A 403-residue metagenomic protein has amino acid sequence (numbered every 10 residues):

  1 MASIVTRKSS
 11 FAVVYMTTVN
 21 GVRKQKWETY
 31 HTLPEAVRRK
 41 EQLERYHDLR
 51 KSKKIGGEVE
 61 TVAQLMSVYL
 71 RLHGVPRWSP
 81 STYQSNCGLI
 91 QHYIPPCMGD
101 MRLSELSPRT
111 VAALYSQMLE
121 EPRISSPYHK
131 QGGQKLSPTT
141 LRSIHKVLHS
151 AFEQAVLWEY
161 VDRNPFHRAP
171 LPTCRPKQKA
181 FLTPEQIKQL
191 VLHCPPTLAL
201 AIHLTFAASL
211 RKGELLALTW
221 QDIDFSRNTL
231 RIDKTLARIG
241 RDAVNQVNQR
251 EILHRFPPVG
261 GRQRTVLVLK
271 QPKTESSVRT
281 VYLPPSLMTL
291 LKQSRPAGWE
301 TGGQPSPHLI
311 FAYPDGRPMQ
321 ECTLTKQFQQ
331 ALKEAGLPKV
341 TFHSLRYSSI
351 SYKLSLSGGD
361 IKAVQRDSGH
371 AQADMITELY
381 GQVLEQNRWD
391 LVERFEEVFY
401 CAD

Functional and structural regions predicted by a protein language model:
M1-H31, K234-L236, G240-Q263: Short, Arg/Lys-rich segments that mark the N-terminal edge of DNA/RNA- and chromatin-recognition modules
S3, L70-Y160, R317-T323, P338-S344 (+1 more regions): N-terminal core-binding DNA-recognition domain of tyrosine site-specific recombinases/integrases
V5-F11, T17-A113, S294, G298-S306 (+1 more regions): N-terminal DNA-binding module of tyrosine recombinases/phage integrases
V14, S137, G261-V268, T274-P338: Active-site/catalytic core of tyrosine-dependent DNA strand-transfer enzymes
I124-Y128, Q134-P138, R142-I144, L157 (+8 more regions): Basic, Lys/Arg- and aromatic-enriched nucleic-acid-binding interface segment
L157, H203, A207, E214 (+4 more regions): C-terminal catalytic core of tyrosine-transesterase DNA break-rejoin enzymes
T173, F181, L236-R238, S368-E393: Catalytic-site neighborhood detector that most strongly recognizes the C-terminal catalytic loop/helix of tyrosine
R227, T235-V278, P285-L287, P314 (+2 more regions): C-terminal secondary-structure termini that scaffold catalytic or DNA-interacting sites
